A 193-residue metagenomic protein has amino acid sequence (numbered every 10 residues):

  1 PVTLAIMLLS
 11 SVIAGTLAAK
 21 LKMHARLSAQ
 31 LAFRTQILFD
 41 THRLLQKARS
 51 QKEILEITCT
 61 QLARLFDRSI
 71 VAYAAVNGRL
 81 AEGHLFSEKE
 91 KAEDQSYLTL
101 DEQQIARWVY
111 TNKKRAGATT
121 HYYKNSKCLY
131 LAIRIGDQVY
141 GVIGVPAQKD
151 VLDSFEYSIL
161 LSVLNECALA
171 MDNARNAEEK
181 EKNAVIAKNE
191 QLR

Functional and structural regions predicted by a protein language model:
L4-L8, I54: Hydrophobic alpha-helical transmembrane segments
M7-K20, I159-N183: Signal-transmission/dimerization alpha-helices at domain junctions
S10, L27-A32, D101-E102, L169: Short hydrophobic/aromatic-rich motifs at helix boundaries and adjacent loops
M23-Q36, D40-R43, T60: Short amphipathic alpha-helical coupling elements at transmembrane boundaries
R34-L38, K47, E181-R193: Conserved HAMP-HisKA connector
D40-N173: GAF sensory domains
